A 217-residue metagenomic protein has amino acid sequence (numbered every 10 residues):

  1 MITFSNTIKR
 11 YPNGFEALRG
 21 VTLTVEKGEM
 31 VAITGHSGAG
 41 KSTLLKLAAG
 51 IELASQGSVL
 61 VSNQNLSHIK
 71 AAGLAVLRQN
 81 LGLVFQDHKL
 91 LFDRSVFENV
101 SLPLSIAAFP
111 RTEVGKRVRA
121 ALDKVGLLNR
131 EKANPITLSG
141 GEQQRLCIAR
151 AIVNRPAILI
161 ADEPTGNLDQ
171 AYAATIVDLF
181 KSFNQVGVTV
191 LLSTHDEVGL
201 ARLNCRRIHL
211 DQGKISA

Functional and structural regions predicted by a protein language model:
T34-H36: The feature captures the beta-strand-to-loop junction immediately N-terminal to the Walker
A49: Helix-to-loop junction immediately C-terminal to a conserved catalytic motif
G57-N65: Conserved ABC transporter NBD signature motif
L66-G82, Q185: ABC ATPase NBD coupling module
N134-L138, E142-Q144: Conserved ABC ATPase signature
V153-A157: A short, proline-enriched helix->beta-strand linker immediately N-terminal to the Walker B motif in ABC-type P-loop
L159-D162: Catalytic Walker B motif of ABC-type/P-loop ATPase nucleotide-binding domains
